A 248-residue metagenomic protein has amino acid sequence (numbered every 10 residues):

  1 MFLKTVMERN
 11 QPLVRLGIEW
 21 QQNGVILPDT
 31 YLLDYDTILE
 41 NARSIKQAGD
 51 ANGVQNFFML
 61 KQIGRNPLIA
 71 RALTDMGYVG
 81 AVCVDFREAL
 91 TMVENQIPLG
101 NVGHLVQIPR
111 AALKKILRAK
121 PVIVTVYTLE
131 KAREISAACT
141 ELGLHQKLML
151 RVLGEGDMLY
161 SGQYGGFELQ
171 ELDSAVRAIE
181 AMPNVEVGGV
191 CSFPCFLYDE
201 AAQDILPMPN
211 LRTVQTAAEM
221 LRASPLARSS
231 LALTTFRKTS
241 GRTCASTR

Functional and structural regions predicted by a protein language model:
M1-K114: A charged N-terminal "starter" segment
Y31, N56-L60, V79-C83, P98-H104 (+5 more regions): Hydrophobic faces of well-ordered beta-strands that scaffold small-molecule active sites in alpha/beta enzyme cores
N41, I45, I69, E88 (+4 more regions): A general structural detector for well-ordered alpha-helical segments in enzyme core domains, enriched
I45-G53, L73-D75, V93-Q96, K114-A119 (+2 more regions): Acidic (Asp/Glu)-rich catalytic clusters
Q62-G64, D85-E88, V106-I108, T128-K131 (+3 more regions): Active-site-proximal loop/turn and secondary-structure-junction residues that shape catalytic pockets, frequently
P67-L73, V93, A112-K114, A132-T140 (+2 more regions): Distinct, well-ordered alpha-helical segments
N101-V102, I108-G154: A generic, well-ordered mixed alpha/beta core segment in the N-terminal half of proteins
G154-R248: Active-site loop/helix belt of alpha/beta enzymes
